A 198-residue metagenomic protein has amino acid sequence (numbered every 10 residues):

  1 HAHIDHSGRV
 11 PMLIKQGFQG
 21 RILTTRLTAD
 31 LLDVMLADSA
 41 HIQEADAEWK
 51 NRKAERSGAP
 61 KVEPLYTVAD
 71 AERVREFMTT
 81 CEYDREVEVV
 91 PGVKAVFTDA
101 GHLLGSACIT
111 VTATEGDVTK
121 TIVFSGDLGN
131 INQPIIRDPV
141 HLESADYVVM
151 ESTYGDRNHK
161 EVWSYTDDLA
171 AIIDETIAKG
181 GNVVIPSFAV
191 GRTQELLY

Functional and structural regions predicted by a protein language model:
H3-S7, L13-E195: His/Asp/Glu-rich metal-coordinating catalytic cores of metallo-dependent phosphodiesterases/hydrolases acting on
